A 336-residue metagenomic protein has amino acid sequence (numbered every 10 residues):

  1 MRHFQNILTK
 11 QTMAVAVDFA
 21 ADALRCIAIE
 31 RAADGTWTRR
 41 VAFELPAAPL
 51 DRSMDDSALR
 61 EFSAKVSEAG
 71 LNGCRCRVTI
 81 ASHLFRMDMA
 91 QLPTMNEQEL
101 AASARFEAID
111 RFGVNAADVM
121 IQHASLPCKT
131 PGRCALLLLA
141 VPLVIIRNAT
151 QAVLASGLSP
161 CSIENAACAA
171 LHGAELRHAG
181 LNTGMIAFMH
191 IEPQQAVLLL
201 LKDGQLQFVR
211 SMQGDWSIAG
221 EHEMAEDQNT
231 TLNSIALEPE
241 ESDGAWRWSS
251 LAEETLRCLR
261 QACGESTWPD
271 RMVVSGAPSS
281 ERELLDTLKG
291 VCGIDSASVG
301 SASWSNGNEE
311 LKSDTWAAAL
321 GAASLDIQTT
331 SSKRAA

Functional and structural regions predicted by a protein language model:
M1-A336: Hydrophobic/aromatic-enriched cytosolic interaction surfaces used to assemble or bind macromolecules
